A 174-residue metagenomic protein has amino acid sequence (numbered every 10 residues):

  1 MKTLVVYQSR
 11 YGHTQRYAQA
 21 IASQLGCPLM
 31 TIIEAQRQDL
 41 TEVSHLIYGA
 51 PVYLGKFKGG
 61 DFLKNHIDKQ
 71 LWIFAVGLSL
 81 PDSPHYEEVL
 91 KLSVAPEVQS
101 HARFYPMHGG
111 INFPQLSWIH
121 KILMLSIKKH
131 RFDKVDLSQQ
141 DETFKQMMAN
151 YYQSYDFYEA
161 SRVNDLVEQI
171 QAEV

Functional and structural regions predicted by a protein language model:
M1-I73, E168-V174: N-terminal beta1-alpha1-beta2 submodule of the flavodoxin-like/Rossmannoid cofactor-binding fold
G55-V174: FMN-binding flavodoxin-like domain, especially the glycine-rich phosphate-binding loop
